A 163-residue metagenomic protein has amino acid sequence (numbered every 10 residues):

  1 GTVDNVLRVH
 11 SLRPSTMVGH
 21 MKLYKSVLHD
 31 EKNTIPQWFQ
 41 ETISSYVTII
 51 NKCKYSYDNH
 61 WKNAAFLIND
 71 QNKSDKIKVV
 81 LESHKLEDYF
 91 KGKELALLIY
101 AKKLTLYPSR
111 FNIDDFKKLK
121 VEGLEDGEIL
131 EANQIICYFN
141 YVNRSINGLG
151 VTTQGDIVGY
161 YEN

Functional and structural regions predicted by a protein language model:
G1-N163: Hydrophobic alpha-helical segments
